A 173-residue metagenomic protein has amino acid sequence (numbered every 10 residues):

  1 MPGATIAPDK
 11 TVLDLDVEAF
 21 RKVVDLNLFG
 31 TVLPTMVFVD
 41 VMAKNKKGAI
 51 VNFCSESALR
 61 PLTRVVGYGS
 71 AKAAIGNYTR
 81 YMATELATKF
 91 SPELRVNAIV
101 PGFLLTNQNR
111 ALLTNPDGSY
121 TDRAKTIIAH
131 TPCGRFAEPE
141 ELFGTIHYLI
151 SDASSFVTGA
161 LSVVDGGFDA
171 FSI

Functional and structural regions predicted by a protein language model:
P8-V12, D16-R21, R123, I127: Substrate-binding pocket helix/loop in short-chain dehydrogenase/reductase
L15, P61-G69: Active-site loop-to-helix junction immediately N-terminal to the catalytic Tyr of the SDR YXXXK motif in Rossmann-fold
T35, A71, T79: Active-site helix of classical SDR
D40, T84-K89, S155: Alpha-helical segment proximal to the catalytic Tyr-Lys
S55: Residue(s) in the substrate-gating loop at a strand-loop-helix junction that position the organic substrate next
R60, I146-H147, T158-I173: Short C-terminal tail/terminal secondary-structure segment of NAD(P)H-dependent dehydrogenase/reductase domains
F90, R95, V157-G159: Short, small/polar-rich loop/turn modules that mediate ligand/substrate recognition or access, typified
